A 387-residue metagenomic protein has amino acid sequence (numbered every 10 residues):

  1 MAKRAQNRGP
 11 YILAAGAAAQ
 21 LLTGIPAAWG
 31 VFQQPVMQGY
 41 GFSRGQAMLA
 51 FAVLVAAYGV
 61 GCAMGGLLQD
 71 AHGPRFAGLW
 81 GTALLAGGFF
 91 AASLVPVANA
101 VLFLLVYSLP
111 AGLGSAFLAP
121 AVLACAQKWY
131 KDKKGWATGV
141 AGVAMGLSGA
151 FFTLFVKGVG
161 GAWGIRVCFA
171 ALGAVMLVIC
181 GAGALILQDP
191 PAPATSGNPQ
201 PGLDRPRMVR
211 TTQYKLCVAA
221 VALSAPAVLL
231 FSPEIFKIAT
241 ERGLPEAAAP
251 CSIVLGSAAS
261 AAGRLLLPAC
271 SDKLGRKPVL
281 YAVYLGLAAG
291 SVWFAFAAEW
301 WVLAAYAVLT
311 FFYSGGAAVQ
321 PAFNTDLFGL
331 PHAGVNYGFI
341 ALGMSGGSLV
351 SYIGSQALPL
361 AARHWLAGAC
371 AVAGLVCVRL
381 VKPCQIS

Functional and structural regions predicted by a protein language model:
W29-Q33, T212-P268: Extracytoplasmic gate region of multi-pass secondary transporters
V36, S115-Y130, A137-T138, G315-F328: Intracellular juxtamembrane helix-capping segments at the cytosolic ends of symmetry-related transmembrane helices
G61-P74, R264-G275: Helix-to-loop junctions at the C-terminal end of transmembrane segments in multipass secondary transporters
A83-V97, G286-A298: C-terminal ends and interior cores of transmembrane alpha-helices in multi-pass membrane transporters/permeases
A100-F117, A222, W301-G315: Hydrophobic core of transmembrane alpha-helices in multi-pass small-molecule transporters, especially MFS/SLC-type
A141-Q188: Helix-loop-helix hairpin linking two adjacent transmembrane segments in secondary transporters
A227-V228, P250, V254-S260, R264-F323: C-terminal transmembrane helical hairpin of 12-TM major facilitator-type secondary transporters
L327-L360: A late C-terminal transmembrane helix in Major Facilitator Superfamily
